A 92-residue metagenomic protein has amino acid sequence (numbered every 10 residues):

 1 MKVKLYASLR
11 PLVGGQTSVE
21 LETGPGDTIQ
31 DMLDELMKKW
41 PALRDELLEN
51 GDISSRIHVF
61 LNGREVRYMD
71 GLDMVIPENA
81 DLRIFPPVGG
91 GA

Functional and structural regions predicted by a protein language model:
M1-A92: Ubiquitin-like/PB1-type beta-grasp interaction modules and other compact soluble beta-rich domains
